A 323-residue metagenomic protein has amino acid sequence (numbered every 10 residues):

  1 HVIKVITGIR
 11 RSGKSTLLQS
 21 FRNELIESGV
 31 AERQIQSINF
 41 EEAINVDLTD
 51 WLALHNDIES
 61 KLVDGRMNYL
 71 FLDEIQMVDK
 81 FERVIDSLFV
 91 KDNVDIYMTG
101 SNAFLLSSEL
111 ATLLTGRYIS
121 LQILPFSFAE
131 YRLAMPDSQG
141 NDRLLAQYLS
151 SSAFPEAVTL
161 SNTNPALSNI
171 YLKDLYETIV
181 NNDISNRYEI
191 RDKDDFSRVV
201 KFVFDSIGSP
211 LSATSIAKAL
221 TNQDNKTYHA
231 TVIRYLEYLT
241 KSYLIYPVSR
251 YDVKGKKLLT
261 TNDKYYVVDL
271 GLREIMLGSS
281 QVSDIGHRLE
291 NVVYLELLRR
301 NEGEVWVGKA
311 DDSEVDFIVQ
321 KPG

Functional and structural regions predicted by a protein language model:
I6: Hydrophobic anchor at the beta1->P-loop junction of P-loop NTPases
R10-R11: Walker A (P-loop) phosphate-binding loop of P-loop NTPases
S15: Walker A/P-loop
Q36-N68: Short glycine-rich substrate-engagement loop in P-loop NTPases that contacts/grips substrate
L62-F81: Conserved P-loop NTPase "ATPase switch" module shared by AAA+ and STAND
E82-M98, N102, A111-L113: Conserved catalytic/switch belt of AAA+ P-loop NTPases
S101-A103, S108-P210, Y246: Interdomain motor-coupling "hinge/lid" segment immediately C-terminal to the ATP-binding subdomain of NTP-driven enzymes
P165-P322: Accessory nucleic acid-recognition modules appended to NTPase machines
